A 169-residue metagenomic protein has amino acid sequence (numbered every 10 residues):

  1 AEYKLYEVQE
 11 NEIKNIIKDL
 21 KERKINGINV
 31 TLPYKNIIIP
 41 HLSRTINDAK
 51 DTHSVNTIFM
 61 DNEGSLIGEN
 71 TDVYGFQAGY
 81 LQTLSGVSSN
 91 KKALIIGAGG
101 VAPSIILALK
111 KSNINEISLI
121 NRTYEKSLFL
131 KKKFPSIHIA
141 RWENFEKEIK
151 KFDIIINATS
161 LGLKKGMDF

Functional and structural regions predicted by a protein language model:
A1-S85: Phosphate/diphosphate ligand-binding glycine-rich loop within oxidoreductases
Q9, R122-T123: Residues in the short beta-alpha loop(s) of Rossmann-like NAD(P)-binding domains
N26, K91, D153: Conserved acidic residues
V30-I37, V101, S160-L163: Short glycine-rich anion-binding loops that position phosphate/pyrophosphate groups of nucleotides and phosphorylated
I37, Y124-F129: Short, charged/polar "capping" segments at the starts of alpha-helices and the immediately preceding loops
I67-V73, Y80, L84, S89-I114 (+1 more regions): Glycine-rich adenosine-cofactor-binding loop
F129-I137: Short, conserved SAM-binding/catalytic segment of Class I S-adenosyl-L-methionine-dependent methyltransferases
S136-F169: Rossmann-like adenosine-cofactor binding region
